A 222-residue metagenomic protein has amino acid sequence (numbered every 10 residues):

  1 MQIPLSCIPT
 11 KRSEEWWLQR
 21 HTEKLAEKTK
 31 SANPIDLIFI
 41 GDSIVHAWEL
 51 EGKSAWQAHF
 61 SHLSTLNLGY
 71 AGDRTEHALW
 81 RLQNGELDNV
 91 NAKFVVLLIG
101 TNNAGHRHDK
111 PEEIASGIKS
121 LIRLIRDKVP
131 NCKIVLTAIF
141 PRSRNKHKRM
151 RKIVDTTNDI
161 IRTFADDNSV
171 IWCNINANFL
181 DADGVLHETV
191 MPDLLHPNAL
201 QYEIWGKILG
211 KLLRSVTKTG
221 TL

Functional and structural regions predicted by a protein language model:
M1-I40, I44-S54, A58, R214-L222: N-terminal secretory targeting modules
R12-S13, N67-G72, G105, D109: Acidic/histidine-rich helix-loop elements that form or flank divalent-metal/phosphate-binding sites at the catalytic
W16-R20, Y70, R74-H77, E113-G117 (+3 more regions): Soluble or luminal CAZymes and related metallo-dependent hydrolases
A32, F60, V129, A165-N168: A structural signal for short coil/turn segments at secondary-structure junctions
L37-G41, S64-G69, F94-I99, K133-A138 (+1 more regions): Structural recognition of the beta-strand scaffold that forms the well-ordered cores of secreted hydrolase catalytic
V45, G72, A177: Short, glycine/acidic-enriched loop or turn micro-motifs at the edges of active sites
H46-A55, H59-S61, T75-K119, L124-K128 (+2 more regions): Oxyanion-hole/transition-state-stabilizing segment in secreted/luminal serine hydrolases and related acyltransferases
P141-L222: Catalytic His-Asp segment of secreted/periplasmic serine-dependent ester chemistry enzymes
